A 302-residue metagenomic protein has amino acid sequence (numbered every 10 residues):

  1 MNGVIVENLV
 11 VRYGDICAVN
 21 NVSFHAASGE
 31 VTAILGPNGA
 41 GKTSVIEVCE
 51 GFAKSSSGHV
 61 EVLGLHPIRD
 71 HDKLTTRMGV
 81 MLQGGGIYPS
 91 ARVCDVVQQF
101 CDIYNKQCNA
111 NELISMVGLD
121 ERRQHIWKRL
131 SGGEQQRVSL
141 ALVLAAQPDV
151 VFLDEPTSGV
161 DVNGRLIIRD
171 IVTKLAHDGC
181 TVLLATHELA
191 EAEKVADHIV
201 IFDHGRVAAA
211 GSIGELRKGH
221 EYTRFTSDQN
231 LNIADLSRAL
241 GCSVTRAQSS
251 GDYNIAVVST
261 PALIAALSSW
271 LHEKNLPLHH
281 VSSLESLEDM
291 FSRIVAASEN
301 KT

Functional and structural regions predicted by a protein language model:
E50: Helix-to-loop junction immediately C-terminal to a conserved catalytic motif
G58-R69, K73-L74: Conserved ABC transporter NBD signature motif
Q98, D102, Q107-R123: Conserved ABC ATPase "signature" region
I126-L130: Conserved ABC ATPase signature
V151-E155: Catalytic Walker B motif of ABC-type/P-loop ATPase nucleotide-binding domains
R169-A256: ABC transporter nucleotide-binding domain
E221-A297, T302: Short, charged/small-residue-rich alpha-helical element at the C-terminal edge of ABC transporter nucleotide-binding
